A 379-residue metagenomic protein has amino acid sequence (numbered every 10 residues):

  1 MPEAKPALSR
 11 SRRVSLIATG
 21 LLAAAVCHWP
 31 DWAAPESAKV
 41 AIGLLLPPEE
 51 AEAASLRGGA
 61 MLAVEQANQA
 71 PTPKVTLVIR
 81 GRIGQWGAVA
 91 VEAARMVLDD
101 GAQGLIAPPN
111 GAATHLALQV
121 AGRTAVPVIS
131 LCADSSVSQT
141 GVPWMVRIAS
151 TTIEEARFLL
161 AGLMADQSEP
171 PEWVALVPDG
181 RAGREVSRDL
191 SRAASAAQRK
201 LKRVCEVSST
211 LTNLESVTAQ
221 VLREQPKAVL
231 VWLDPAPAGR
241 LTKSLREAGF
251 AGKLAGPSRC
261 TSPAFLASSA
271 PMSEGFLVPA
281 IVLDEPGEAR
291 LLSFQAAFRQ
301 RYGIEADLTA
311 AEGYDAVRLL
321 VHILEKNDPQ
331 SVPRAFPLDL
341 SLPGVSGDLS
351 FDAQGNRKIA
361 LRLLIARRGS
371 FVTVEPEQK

Functional and structural regions predicted by a protein language model:
P2-K379: Extracytosolic ligand-binding ectodomains
